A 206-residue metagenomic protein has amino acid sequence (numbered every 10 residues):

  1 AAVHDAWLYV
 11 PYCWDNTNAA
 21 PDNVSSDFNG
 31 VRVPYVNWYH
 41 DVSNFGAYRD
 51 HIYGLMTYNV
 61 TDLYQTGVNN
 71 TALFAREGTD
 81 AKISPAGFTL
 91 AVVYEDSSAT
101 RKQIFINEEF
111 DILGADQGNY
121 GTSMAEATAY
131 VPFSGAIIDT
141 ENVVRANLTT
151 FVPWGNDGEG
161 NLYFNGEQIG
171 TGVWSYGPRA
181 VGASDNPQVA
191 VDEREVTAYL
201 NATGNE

Functional and structural regions predicted by a protein language model:
A1-S25: Solvent-exposed N-terminal domain segments of exported/luminal and surface proteins
A2-P11, L55-L63, F74, G87-V93 (+2 more regions): Residues within well-ordered beta-strands of beta-sheet-rich folds
P11-D15, R76-T79, F151-D157: Short, flexible beta-strand-to-coil junctions
T17, V60-Y64, P153: Short linear motifs in intrinsically disordered
A20-G30, Q103-E109: Short alpha-helical "patches" and their helix-cap loops
V24-K82, A86, F164-E206: Cysteine-clustered segments with highest specificity for TGF-beta superfamily mature ligands
A86-E206: Helix-biased "structured C-terminal domain" signature
